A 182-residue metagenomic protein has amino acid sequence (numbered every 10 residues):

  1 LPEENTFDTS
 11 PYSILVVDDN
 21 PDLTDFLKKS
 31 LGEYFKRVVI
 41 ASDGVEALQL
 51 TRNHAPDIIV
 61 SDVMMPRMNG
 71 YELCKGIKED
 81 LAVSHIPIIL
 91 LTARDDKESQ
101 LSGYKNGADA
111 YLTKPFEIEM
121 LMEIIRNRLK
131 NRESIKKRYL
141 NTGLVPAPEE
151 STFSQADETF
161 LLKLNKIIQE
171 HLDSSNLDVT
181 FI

Functional and structural regions predicted by a protein language model:
D25-E33: Charged docking surfaces used in two-component/phosphorelay signaling
F35-S42, L50: Short hydrophobic/Thr-rich beta-strand motif most characteristic of the beta2 strand and flanking loop of CheY-like
H54-V60: Active-site beta3 strand of CheY-like receiver
M65: Receiver (REC) domain active-site loop signature in two-component systems and cognate sites in sensor histidine kinases
F116-I125, K137: C-terminal output helix
